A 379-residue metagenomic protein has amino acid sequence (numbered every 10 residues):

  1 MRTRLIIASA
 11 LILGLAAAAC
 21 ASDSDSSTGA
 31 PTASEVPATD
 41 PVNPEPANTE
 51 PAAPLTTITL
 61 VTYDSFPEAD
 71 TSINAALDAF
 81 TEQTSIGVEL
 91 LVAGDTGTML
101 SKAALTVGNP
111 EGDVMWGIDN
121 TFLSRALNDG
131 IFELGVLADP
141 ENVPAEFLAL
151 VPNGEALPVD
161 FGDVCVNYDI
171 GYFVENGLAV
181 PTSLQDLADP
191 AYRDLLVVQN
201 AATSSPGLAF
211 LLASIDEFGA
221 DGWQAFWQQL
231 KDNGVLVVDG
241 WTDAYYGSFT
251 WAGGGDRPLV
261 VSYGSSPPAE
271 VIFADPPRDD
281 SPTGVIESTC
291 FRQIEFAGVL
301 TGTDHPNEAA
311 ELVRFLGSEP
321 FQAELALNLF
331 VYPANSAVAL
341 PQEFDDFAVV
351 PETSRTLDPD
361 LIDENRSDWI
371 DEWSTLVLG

Functional and structural regions predicted by a protein language model:
A19-A30: Bacterial lipoprotein signal-peptidase II cleavage site
C20-A21, P51-R125: Early extracytoplasmic/lumenal segment of secretory-pathway proteins
T96-F132, E141-P152, G247-F249, P267-D275: Pocket-flanking alpha-helical
P110-M115, E133-Y168, Q185, L195-A201: A structural signal for short loop-to-beta-strand junctions that line the ligand-binding cleft of periplasmic/secreted
E133-E141, A156-L157, Q185-A188, G264 (+2 more regions): Short beta-strand->loop
N167-Y172, I215, Q293-E308, E324 (+1 more regions): A bilobed periplasmic-binding-protein/Venus flytrap-type ligand-binding module shared by bacterial periplasmic
D194-A202, F315-L340: Periplasmic-binding protein-like
P206-S288: Ligand-binding pocket segment of bilobal, Venus flytrap-like solute-binding proteins
